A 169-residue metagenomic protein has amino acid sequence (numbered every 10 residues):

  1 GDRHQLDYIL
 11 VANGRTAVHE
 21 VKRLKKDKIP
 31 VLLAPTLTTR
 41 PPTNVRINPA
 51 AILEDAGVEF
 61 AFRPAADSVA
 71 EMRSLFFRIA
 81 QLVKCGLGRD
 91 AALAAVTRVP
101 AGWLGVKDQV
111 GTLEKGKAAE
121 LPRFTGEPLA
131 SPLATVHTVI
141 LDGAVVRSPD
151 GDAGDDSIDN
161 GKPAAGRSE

Functional and structural regions predicted by a protein language model:
G1-R3: Conserved, well-ordered alpha-helix/loop/beta-strand core segments that scaffold catalytic motifs
L6-A17, P35-P41: Catalytic beta/alpha-barrel core
G14-H19, S68-A70: Active-site environment of divalent metal-dependent phosphoester hydrolases
E20-L24: A short acidic, amphipathic alpha-helical/loop segment
K25, P30-L37, P42-F124, A130-P132: His/Asp/Glu-enriched, well-ordered alpha-helical/loop segment that forms or immediately abuts the divalent-metal
P42, S74, D155-G161: Charged, low-complexity, helix-prone segments enriched in Lys/Glu/Asp/Gln
E114-D159: C-terminal cap of metal-dependent C-N hydrolases
L141, N160-E169: C-terminal recognition in membrane/secretory proteostasis and scaffolding
